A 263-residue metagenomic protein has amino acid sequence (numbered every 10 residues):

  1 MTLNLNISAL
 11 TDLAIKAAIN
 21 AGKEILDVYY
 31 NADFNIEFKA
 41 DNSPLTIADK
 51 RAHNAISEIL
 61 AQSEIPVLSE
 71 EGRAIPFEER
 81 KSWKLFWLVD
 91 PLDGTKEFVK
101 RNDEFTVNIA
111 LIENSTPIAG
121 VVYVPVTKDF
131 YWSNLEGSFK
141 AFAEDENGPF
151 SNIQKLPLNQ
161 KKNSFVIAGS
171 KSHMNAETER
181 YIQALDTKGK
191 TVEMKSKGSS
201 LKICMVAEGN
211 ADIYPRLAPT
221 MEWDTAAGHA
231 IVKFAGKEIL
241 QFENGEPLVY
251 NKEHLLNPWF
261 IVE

Functional and structural regions predicted by a protein language model:
M1-L92, E179-Q183, K197, C204 (+3 more regions): N-terminal subdomain of lithium-sensitive/metallo-dependent phosphomonoesterases centered on the IMPase/IPPase/PAP
P66, A119, D212-I213, I261: Short, Asp-centered acidic motifs that coordinate Mg2+ and/or phosphate in catalytic or ligand-binding sites
E71, K171, A218-T220, F242-G245: Short secondary-structure boundary segments
W83-P125: Glycine-rich active-site/cofactor-binding loop and its immediate structural neighborhood
A110-I203, P247-L248, K252-E263: Acidic beta-strand-loop-alpha-helix segment within the catalytic core of divalent metal-dependent phosphate-processing
I167, M205-A207, A226-F234: Hydrophobic residues within well-ordered alpha-helices
E208-I213, G236-E238: Alpha-to-beta junction loops
W223: Acidic donor-binding loop at a coil-to-helix junction in glycosyltransferase catalytic cores that engages
